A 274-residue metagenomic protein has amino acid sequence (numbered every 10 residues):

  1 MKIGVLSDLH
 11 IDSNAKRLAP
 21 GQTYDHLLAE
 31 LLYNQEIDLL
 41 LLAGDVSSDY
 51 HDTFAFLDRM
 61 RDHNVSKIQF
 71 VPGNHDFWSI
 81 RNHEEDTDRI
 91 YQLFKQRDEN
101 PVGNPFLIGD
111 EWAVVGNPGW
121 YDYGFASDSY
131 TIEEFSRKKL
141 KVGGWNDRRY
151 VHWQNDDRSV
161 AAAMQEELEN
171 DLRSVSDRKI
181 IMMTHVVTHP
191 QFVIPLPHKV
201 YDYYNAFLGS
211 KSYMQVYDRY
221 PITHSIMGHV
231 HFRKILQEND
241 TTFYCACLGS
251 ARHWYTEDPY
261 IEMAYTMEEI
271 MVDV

Functional and structural regions predicted by a protein language model:
M1-G4, F106-G116, Q237-F243: Beta-strand-turn-beta hairpins that frame and shape the catalytic cleft of phosphate-ester-processing enzymes
M1-K67, F77-N82, G144-V151: N-terminal active-site segment of His-dependent metallophosphoesterases
V5-S7, L40-D45, Q69-N74, N100-G103 (+4 more regions): Active-site neighborhood of phospho(di)ester-bond hydrolases with catalytic His/Asp-centered motifs
H10-A15, S47-D52, H75-E85, F106-G109 (+4 more regions): Active-site environment of divalent metal-dependent phosphoester hydrolases
L28-L32, L57-R61, E99-D110, V115 (+2 more regions): Short amphipathic alpha-helices and their capping/turn segments at secondary-structure boundaries
Q69-S129: A basic- and aromatic-enriched beta-loop-alpha substructure that forms the phosphate/nucleotide- and DNA/RNA-contacting
V115-I180, V186-Y203: Active-site-proximal loop/helix segment associated with metal-binding centers of metalloenzymes
I194-P221, H231-V274: Binuclear metal-dependent phosphoesterase catalytic core
